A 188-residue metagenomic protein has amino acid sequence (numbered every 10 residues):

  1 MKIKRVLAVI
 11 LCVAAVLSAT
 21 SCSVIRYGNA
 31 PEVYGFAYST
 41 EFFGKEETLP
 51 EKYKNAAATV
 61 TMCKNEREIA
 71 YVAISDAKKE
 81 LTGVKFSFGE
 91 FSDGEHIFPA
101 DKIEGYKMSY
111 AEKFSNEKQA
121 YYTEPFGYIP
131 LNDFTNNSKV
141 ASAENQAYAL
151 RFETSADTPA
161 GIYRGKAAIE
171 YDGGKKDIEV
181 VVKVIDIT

Functional and structural regions predicted by a protein language model:
M1-I10: Bacterial N-terminal signal peptides that target proteins for export
I10-S18: Bacterial N-terminal signal peptides
V13, A70, G165: Residue-level detector of short, conserved catalytic/binding motifs and their immediate flanks
L17-R26: Sec-dependent signal peptide cleavage junction
I25-K54, K78-L150: Surface-exposed binding patches on compact interaction domains or structured appendages
N55-K78: Contiguous beta-strand segments within globular domains
A73-E90, T135-T188: Extended acidic/polar, glycine-enriched regions that form or flank non-catalytic beta-rich accessory modules
